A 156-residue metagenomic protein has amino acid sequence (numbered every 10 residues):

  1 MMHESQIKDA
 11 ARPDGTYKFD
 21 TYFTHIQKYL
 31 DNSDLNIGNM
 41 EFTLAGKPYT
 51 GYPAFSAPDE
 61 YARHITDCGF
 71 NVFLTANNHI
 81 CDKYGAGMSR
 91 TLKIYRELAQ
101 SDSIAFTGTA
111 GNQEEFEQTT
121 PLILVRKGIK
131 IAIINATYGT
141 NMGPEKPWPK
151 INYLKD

Functional and structural regions predicted by a protein language model:
M1-D156: Acidic, metal/ion-coordinating pockets
